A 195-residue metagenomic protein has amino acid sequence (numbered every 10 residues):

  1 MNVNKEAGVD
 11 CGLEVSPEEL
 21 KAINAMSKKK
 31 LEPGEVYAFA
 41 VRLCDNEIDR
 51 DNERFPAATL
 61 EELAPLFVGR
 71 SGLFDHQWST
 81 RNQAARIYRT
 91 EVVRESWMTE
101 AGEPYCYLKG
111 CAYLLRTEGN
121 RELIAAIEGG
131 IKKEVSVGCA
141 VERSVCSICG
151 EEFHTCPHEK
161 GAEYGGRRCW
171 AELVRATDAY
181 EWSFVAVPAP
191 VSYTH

Functional and structural regions predicted by a protein language model:
M1-Y193: Signature of dsDNA virion morphogenesis modules
